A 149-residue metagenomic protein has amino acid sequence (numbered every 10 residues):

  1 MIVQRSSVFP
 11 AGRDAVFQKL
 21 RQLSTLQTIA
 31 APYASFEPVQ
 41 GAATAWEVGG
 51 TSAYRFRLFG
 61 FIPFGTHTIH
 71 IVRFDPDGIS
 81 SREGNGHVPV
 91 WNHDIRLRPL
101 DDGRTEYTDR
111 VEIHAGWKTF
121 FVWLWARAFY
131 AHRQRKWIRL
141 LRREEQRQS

Functional and structural regions predicted by a protein language model:
M1-E47: Hydrophobic ligand-binding cavity/cleft-lining segments
I2-Q4, P63-T68, P89-D94: Short, surface-exposed coil-to-beta transition loops
V3-R5, S52-Y54, H93, Y107-D109: Hydrophobic residues positioned within well-ordered beta-strands of beta-sheet architectures
S6-P10, H70, R96-R98, E112: Generic structural detector for well-ordered beta-strands
R13-D14, V72-D77, R96-E106: A short, structured loop/turn motif at beta-sheet edges
E37-G84: Glycine-rich portal/gate segments that line the openings of hydrophobic small-molecule binding cavities
R82-A128: Beta-strand/loop substructures that line and gate deep hydrophobic ligand-binding cavities in soluble
I113-S149: A conserved amphipathic terminal alpha-helix motif
